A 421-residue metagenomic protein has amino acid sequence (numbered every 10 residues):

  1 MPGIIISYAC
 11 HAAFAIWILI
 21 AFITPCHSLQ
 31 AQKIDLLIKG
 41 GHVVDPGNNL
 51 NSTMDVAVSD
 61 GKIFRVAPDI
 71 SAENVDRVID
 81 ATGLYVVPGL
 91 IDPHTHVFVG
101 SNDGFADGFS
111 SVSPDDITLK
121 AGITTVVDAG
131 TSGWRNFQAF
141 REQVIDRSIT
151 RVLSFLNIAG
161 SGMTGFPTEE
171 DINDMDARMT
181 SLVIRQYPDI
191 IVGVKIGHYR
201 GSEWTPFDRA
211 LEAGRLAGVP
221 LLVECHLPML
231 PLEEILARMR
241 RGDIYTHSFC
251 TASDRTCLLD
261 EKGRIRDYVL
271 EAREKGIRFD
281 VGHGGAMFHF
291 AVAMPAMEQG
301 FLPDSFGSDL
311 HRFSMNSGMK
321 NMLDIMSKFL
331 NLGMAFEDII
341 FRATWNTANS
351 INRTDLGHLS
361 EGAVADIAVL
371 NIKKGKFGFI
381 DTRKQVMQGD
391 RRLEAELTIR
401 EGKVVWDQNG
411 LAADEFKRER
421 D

Functional and structural regions predicted by a protein language model:
H11-P25: Bacterial N-terminal signal peptides
S28-A31: Boundary at the C-terminal end of the N-terminal hydrophobic targeting segment
K33-L37, V43-G89: Histidine-rich, glycine-flanked metal-binding segment
G41, V364-F416: C-terminal cap of metal-dependent C-N hydrolases
A81-D146: Metal-associated gating/positioning segment near the N- to mid-region
A121-V127, T131-S132, R147-D171: Metal-cofactor-binding active-site regions of metalloenzymes
G193-N316: Active-site core of metal-dependent hydrolases
A291-K376: His/Asp/Glu-enriched, well-ordered alpha-helical/loop segment that forms or immediately abuts the divalent-metal
